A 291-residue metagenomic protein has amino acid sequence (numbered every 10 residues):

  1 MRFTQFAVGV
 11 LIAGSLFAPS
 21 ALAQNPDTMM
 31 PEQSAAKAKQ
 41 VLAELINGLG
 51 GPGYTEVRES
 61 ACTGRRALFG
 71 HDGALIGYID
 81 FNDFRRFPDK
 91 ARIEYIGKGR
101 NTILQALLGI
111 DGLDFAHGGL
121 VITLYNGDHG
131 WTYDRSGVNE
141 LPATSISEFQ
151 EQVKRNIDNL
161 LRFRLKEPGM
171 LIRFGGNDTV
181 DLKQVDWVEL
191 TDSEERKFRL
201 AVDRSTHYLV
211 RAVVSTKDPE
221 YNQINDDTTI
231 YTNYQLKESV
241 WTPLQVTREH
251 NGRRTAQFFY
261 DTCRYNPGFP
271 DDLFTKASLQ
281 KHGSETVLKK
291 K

Functional and structural regions predicted by a protein language model:
M1-Q5: Positively charged n-region of N-terminal signal peptides that target proteins for export
A7-P19: Bacterial N-terminal signal peptides
A23, N177-A277: Gly/Pro-enriched, hydrophobic low-complexity segments that function as extracytoplasmic propeptides/linkers
P26-D27, Q33, A38-V138, G169-L171: N-terminal mature ectodomain segment of secretory-pathway/periplasmic proteins
E44, S60-C62, R162-F174, Q223-T228: A short, amphipathic edge element
H129-N159: Acidic/charged, solvent-exposed loop-and-adjacent secondary-structure segments enriched in E/D, K/R, S/T, and G/P
Q150-E189, V210-R211: Short, conserved active-site entrance elements at the starts or edges of catalytic domains
T275-K291: Gram-negative outer-membrane assembly/targeting C-terminal domains
